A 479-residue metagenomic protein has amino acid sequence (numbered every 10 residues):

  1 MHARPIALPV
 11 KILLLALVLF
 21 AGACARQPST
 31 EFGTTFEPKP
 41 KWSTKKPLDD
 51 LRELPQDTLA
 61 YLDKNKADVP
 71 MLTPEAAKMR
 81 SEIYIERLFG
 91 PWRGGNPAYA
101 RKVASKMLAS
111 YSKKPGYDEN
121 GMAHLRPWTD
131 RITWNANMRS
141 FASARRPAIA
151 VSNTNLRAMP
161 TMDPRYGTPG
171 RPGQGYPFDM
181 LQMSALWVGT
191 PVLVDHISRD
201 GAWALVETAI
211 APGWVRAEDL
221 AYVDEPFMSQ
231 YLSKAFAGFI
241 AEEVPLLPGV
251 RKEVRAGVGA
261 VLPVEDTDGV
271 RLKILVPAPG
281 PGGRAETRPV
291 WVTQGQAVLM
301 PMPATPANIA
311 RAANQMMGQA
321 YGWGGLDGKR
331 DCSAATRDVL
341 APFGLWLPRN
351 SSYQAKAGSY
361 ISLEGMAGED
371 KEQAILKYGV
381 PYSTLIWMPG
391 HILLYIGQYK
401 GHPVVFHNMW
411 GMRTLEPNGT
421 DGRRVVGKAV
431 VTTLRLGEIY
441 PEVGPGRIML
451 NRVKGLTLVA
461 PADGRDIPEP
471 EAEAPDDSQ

Functional and structural regions predicted by a protein language model:
A21-A23: C-terminal motif of bacterial Sec signal peptides marking the signal peptidase cleavage site
P28-P169, G173-P177, L193, E207-L246 (+3 more regions): Boundary regions of SH3-family modules and the immediately adjacent low-complexity/disordered segments in eukaryotic
S29-P47, E53, I210, E218-G238 (+2 more regions): Aromatic- and glycine-rich peptidoglycan recognition patches
G173-S198, R251-D268: Conserved beta-strand/loop element in small beta-rich adapter and peptidoglycan-binding domains
D179, G249, G295-M300, G318-D327 (+2 more regions): Second-shell loop/turn segments in exported
A185, P348-E416: ...with weaker cross-activation on analogous glycine-rich loops/strands in unrelated enzymes
V223, V244-P289, Q319-R330, P389-E438: Glycine-rich catalytic cores of cysteine/serine-nucleophile enzymes that process amide/ester linkages in cell-envelope
W323-Q354: Active-site nucleophilic cysteine motif
